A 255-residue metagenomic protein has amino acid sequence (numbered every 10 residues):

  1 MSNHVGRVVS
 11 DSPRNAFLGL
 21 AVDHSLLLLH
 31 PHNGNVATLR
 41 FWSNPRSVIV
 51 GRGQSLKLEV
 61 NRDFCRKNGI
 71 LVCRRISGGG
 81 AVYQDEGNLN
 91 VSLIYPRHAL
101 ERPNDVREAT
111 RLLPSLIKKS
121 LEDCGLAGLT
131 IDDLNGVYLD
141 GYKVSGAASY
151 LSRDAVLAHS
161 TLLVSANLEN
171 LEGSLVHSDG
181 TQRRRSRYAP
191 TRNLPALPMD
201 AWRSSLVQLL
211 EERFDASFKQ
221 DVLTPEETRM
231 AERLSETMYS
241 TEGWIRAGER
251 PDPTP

Functional and structural regions predicted by a protein language model:
M1-N104, E108: N-terminal lobe of the biotin/lipoate ligase/transferase fold
S25, E108-L129, K143-S145, Y150-P255: Long, positively charged amphipathic alpha-helical accessory segments at protein N-termini or as interdomain linkers
F41, V72-R74, L129-D133, L139 (+1 more regions): General beta-strand structural signal in soluble alpha/beta enzymes
N44, G53, L134, Y142 (+1 more regions): An acidic- and aromatic-residue-enriched active-site/binding cleft used to recognize and process polar
N44-P45, D85-E86, L139-G141, S152-R153 (+1 more regions): Short acidic-glycine loop/turn motifs at beta-strand connectors
S47, L134, H159: Extracellular structured ligand-interaction cores
G80, V137, R192-P195: Conformational gate/switch positions in structured elements
E86-N135, D140: Contiguous, small/hydrophobic- and glycine-enriched helical/loop subdomains that border and often "cap" functional
